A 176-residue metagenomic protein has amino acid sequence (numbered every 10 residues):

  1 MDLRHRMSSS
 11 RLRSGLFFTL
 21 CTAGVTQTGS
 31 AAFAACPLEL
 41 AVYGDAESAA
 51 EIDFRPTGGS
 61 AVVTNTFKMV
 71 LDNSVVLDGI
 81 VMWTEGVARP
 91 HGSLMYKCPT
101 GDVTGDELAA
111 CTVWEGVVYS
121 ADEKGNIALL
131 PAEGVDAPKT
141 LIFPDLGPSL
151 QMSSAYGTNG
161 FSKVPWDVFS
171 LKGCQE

Functional and structural regions predicted by a protein language model:
M1-R11: N-terminal secretory signal peptides that target proteins for export/translocation
R11-C21: Sec-dependent signal peptide recognition, specifically the positively charged N-region followed immediately by
T22-A31: C-terminal segment of classical bacterial N-terminal signal peptides
A32-V42: N-terminal helix-cap/turn-to-beta initiation motif at the start of protein domains
L40-T66: Short, solvent-exposed loop/hinge segments that bridge or flank secondary-structure elements
Y43-D45, I52, T104-C111, V118-D122: Extracellular/mature segments of secreted proteins
T57, V62-A110, W114-G116, K172-E176: Central antiparallel beta-sheet cores of small beta-barrel/beta-sandwich binding domains
A128-E176: Glycine-rich, aromatic-bearing surface loops/beta-hairpins
